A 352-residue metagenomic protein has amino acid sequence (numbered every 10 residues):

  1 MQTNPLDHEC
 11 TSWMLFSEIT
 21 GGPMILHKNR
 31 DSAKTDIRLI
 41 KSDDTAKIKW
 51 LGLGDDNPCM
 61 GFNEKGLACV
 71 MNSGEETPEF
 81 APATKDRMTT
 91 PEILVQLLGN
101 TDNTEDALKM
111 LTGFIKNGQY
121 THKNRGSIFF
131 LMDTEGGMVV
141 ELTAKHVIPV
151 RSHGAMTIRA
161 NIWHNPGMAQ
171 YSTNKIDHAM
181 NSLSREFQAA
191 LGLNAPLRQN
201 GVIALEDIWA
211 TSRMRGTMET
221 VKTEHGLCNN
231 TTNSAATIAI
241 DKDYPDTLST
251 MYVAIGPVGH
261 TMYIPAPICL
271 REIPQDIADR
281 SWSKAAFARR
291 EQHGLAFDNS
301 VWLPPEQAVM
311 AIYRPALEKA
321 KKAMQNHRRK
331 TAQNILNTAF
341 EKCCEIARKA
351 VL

Functional and structural regions predicted by a protein language model:
Q2-T11, L15-G99, M132-L352: C-terminal, well-structured catalytic/ligand-binding subdomain of enzymes
P78, M88-F130: Intrinsically disordered, low-complexity linker/loop segments enriched in Gly/Pro and charged/polar residues
